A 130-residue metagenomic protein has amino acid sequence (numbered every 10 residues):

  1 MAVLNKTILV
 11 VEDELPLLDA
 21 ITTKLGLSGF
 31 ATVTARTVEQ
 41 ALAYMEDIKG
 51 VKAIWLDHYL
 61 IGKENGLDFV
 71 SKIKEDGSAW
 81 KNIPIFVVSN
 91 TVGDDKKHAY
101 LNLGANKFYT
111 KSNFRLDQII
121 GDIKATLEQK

Functional and structural regions predicted by a protein language model:
M1-L9, F114-K130: Non-catalytic signal-transmission and effector/linker regions of two-component phosphorelay proteins
E12: Conserved acidic carboxylate
L15-V33, V38: Two-component/phosphorelay signaling modules centered on CheY-like receiver
T34-A53: Acidic, metal-coordinating helix/loop segments flanking the phosphotransfer/catalytic sites of two-component signaling
G50-V51, S78-P84: His-Asp phosphorelay/catalytic-motif detector in bacterial-type signaling
L56-K74: Conserved phosphotransfer microenvironments
A99-K107: As written
